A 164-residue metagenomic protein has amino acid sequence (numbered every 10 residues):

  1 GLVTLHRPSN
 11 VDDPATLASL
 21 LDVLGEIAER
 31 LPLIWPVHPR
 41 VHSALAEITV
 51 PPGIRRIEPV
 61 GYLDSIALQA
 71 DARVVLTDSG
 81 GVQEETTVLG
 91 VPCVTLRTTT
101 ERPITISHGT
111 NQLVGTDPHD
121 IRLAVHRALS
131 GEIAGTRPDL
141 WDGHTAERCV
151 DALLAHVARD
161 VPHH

Functional and structural regions predicted by a protein language model:
G1-R30, V41-H164: Nucleotide-activated sugar donor-binding and catalytic core shared by glycosyltransferases and related lipid-linked
L33-P39: Short internal beta-strands
